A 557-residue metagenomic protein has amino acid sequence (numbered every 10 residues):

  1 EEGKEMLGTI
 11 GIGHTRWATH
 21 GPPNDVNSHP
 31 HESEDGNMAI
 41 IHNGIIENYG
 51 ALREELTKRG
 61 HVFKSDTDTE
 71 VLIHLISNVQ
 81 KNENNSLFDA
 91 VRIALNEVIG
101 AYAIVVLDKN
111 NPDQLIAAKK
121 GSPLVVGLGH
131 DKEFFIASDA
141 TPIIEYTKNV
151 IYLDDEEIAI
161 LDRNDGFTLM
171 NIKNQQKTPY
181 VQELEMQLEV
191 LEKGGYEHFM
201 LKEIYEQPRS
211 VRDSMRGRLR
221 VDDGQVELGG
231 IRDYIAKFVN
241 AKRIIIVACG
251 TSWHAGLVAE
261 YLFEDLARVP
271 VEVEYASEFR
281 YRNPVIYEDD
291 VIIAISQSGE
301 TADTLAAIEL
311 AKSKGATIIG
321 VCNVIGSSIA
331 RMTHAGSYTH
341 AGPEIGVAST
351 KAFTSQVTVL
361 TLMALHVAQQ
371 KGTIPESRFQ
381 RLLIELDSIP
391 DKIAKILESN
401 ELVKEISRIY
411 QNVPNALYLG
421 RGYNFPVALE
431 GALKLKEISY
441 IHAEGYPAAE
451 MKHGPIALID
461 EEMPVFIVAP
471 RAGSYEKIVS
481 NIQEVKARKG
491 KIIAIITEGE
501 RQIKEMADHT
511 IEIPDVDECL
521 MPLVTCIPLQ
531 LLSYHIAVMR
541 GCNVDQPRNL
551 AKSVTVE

Functional and structural regions predicted by a protein language model:
E1-K193, E197, K202, R209-R243 (+5 more regions): Conserved short alpha-helical segments that host acidic/polar catalytic motifs at enzyme active sites
E2, T15-V26, D222-I235, A259-I295 (+1 more regions): Glycine-rich oxoanion-binding loops at beta->alpha junctions
W17-T19, G36, I45-E47, K109-P112 (+22 more regions): Short, glycine-/Ser/Thr-/acidic-enriched flexible segments
N43-E47, A117-V126, Y196-M200, S210-V211 (+4 more regions): Conserved phosphate/anionic-ligand binding catalytic regions in large, soluble enzymes, centered on
L115, L124-I151, S277-A311, E450-K486 (+2 more regions): Glycine-rich, anion-gripping cofactor-binding loops and their flanking helix/strand elements in enzyme active sites
M200, K491, K504-M506, V516-E557: Generic C-terminus detector
Q207-V211, M215-I245, A335-P464, A537-E557: Active-site phosphate/pyrophosphate-binding segments
A236-R381, E385-S388, V468-H509, L532 (+1 more regions): Glycine-rich phosphate-binding loops that contact phosphosugars or nucleotide phosphates
